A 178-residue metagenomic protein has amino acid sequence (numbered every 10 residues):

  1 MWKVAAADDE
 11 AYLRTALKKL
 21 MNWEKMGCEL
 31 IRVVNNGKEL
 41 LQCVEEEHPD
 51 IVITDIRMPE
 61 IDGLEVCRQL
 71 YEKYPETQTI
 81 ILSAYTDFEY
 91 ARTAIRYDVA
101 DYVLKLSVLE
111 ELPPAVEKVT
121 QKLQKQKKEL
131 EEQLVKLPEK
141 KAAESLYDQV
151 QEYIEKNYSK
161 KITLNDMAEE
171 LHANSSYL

Functional and structural regions predicted by a protein language model:
W2-L13, L17-K18, V52: Conserved acidic segment of CheY-like receiver
V4, L30-I31, T79: Hydrophobic/aromatic residues located in beta-strands of well-ordered beta-sheets within soluble catalytic
A11, N35-E39: Acidic phosphotransfer microenvironment of two-component signaling modules
K25-N35, C43, A91: Short hydrophobic/Thr-rich beta-strand motif most characteristic of the beta2 strand and flanking loop of CheY-like
L41-Q42, E46-K127: CheY-like receiver
Q121-S145: CheY-like receiver
Q133-L134, L164-Y177: Basic/polar phosphate-binding segments, predominantly the helix-turn-helix DNA-binding elements of transcriptional
Q151-I162: Basic, amphipathic alpha-helical hairpins
